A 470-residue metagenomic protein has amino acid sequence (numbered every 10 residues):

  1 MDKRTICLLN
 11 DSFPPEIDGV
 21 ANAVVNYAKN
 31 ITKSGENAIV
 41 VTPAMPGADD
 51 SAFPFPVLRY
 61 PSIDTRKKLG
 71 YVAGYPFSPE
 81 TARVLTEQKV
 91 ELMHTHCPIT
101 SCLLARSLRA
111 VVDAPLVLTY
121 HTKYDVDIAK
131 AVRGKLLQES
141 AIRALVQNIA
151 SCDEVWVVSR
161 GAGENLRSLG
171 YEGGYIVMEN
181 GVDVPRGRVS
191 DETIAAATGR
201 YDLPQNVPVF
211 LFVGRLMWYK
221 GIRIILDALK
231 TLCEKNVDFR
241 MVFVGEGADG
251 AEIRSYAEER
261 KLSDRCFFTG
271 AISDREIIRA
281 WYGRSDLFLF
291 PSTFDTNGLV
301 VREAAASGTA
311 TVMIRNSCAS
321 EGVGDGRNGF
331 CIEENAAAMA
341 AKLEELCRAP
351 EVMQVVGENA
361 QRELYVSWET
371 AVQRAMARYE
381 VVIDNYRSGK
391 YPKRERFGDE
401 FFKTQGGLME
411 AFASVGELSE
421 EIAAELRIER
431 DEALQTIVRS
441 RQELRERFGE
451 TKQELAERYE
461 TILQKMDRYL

Functional and structural regions predicted by a protein language model:
A44, G161, G181: Carbohydrate-associated surface elements
I149, A271, A280-S285: Short alpha-helical donor nucleotide-sugar binding micro-motif in glycosyltransferases
P204-L229: Conserved donor-binding/catalytic core segment of Leloir-type glycosyltransferases
R254-I272: Nucleotide-activated donor-binding/catalytic signature segment of Leloir-type glycosyltransferases, i.e., the conserved
T293: Aromatic "clamp/platform" in nucleotide-sugar-dependent glycosyltransferases that forms part of the donor/acceptor
A310-I314: Short hydrophobic beta-strand element within catalytic cores of glycosyltransferases and related nucleotide-activated
D325-G326, F330-A336, E345-P350: Conserved acidic donor-binding segment of nucleotide-sugar-dependent glycosyltransferases
V352-V366, T370: A short, well-ordered alpha-helix in the C-terminal region of glycosyltransferases
